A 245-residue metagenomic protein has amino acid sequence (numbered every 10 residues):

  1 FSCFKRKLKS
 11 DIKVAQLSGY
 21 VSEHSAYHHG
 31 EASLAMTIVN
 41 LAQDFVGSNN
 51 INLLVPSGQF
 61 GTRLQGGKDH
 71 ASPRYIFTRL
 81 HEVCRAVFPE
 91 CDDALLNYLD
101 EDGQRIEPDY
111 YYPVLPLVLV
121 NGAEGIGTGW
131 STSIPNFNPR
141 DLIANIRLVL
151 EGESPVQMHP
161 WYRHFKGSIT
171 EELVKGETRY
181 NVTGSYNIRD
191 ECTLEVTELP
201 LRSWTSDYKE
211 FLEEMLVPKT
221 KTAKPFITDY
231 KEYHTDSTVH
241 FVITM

Functional and structural regions predicted by a protein language model:
F1-E177, T235-D236, H240-V242: Catalytic phosphate-handling regions of large nucleic-acid enzymes and associated NTPases
E153-G167, E171-M245: Charged, surface-exposed alpha-helical interface/stalk elements
